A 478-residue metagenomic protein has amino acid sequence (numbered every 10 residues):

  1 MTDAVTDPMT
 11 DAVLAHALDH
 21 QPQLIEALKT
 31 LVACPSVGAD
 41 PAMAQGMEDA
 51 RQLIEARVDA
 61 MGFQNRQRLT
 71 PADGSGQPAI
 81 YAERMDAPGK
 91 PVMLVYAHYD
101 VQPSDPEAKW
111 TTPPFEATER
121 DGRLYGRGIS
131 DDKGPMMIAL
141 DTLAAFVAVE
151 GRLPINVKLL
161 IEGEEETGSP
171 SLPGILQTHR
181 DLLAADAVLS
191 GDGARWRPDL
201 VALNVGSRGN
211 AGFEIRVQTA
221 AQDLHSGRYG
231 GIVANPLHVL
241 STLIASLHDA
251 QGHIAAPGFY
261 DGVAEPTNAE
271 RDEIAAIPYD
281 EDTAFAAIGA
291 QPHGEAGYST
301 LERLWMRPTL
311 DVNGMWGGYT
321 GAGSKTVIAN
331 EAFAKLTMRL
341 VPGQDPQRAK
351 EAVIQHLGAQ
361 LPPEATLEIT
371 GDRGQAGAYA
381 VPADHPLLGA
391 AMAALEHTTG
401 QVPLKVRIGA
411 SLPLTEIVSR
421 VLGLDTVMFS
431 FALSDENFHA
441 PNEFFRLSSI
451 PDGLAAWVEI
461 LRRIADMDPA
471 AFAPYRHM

Functional and structural regions predicted by a protein language model:
D3, D7-R127, V149-I155, L336: Acidic/His- and Gly-rich active-site-bordering loop/insert found across diverse amide/peptide-bond hydrolases
P88, Q102, R197-P198, A255-E331 (+3 more regions): An extended, acidic, His-containing surface patch that forms the Zn2+-binding/catalytic region of metallohydrolases
V95, T118-G168, F213-V217, Y229-A250 (+2 more regions): Alpha-helical metal-binding/catalytic segments enriched in His/Glu/Asp
Y99-V101, L160-G168, G191-R195, T219-A221 (+2 more regions): Acidic, glycine-rich active-site loops and adjacent beta-strand->loop/helix elements that engage anionic groups
G128-G206, P469, H477: Acidic/histidine-rich catalytic neighborhood of metal-dependent amide-processing enzymes
S130, A221-D223, T337-P346, A376: A generic structural motif
L203-Q218, D425-A432: Flexible glycine/proline-rich, aromatic-decorated loop/lid segments
